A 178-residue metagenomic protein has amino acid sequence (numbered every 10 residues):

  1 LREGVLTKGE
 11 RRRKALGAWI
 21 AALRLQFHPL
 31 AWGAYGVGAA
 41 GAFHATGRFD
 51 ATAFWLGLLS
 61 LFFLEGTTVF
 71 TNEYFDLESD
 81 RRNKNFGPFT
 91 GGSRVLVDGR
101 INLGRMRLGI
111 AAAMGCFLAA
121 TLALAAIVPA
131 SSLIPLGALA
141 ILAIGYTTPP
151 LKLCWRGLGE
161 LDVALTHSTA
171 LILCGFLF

Functional and structural regions predicted by a protein language model:
L1-I20: Short, Lys/Arg-rich, polar N-terminal cytosolic tail immediately upstream of the first transmembrane signal-anchor
L16-R24, V95-V97: A short amphipathic helical element positioned immediately N-terminal to and/or at the very start of a transmembrane
I20, H28-W32, A51-L59, R107-A111 (+2 more regions): Hydrophobic alpha-helical transmembrane segments
R24-A42, A164-H167: The first (N-terminal) embedded transmembrane alpha-helix
A34, S60, L64, T68 (+2 more regions): Alpha-helical transmembrane segments of multipass membrane proteins
V37-L77, L133-I144: Membrane-embedded alpha-helical segments that form the functional core of polytopic membrane enzymes, especially those
L64, T68-M114: Aspartate-rich (DDxxD/NDxxD/DxxxD) Mg2+/diphosphate-binding motifs and their adjoining helix-loop segments
S93-F178: Intramembrane alpha-helical segments
